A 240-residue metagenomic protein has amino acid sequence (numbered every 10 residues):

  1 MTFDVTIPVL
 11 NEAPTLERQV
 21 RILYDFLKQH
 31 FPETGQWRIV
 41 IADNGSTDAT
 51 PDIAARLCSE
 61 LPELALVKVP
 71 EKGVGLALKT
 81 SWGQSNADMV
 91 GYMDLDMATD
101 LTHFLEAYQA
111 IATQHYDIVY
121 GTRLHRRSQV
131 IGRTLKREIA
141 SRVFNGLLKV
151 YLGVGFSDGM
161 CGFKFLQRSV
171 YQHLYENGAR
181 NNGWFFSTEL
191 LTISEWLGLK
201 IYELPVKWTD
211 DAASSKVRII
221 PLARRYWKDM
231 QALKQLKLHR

Functional and structural regions predicted by a protein language model:
M1-F3, D25, G146, E176-R240: Hydrophobic helical membrane-anchoring modules
T2-I7, L16, L23, W37-A42: Hydrophobic targeting segments
E12-Q29: Short, well-formed alpha-helical segments that are part of the catalytic scaffolds of diverse glycosyltransferases
E12-T15, S46, V74, D100: Donor nucleotide-sugar binding loop of glycosyltransferases
E33, W37-V40, P51-Q84: Conserved donor nucleotide-binding strand/loop of the catalytic core
D43-P51, M97: A conserved acidic beta->alpha catalytic loop
P70-Q84, M89, L101-N182, D210-P221 (+1 more regions): Acceptor/aglycone-binding surface of glycosyltransferases and processive sugar-polymer synthases
